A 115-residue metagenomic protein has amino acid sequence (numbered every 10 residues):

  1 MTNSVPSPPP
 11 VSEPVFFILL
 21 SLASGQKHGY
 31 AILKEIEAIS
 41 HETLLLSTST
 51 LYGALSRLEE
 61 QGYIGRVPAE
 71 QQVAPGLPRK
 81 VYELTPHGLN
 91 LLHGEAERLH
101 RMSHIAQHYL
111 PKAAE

Functional and structural regions predicted by a protein language model:
M1-S7: Short, Lys/Arg-enriched N-terminal segment that forms or immediately precedes the first helix of a structured domain
P9-T50: N-terminal helix-turn-helix DNA-binding core of bacterial DNA-binding proteins
I18, E35, E42, A54 (+2 more regions): Residue-level recognition of specific faces of alpha-helices
I36, S40, P68-E70, P86-G88: Short, well-ordered turn and helix-capping elements at secondary-structure junctions
L51-L58: Basic amphipathic alpha-helical segments that dock to polyanions
E59-L77, E83: Beta-hairpin "wing" of winged helix-turn-helix
H87-E115: Amphipathic alpha-helical dimerization/coiled-coil segments that flank or bridge DNA-binding/regulatory modules
